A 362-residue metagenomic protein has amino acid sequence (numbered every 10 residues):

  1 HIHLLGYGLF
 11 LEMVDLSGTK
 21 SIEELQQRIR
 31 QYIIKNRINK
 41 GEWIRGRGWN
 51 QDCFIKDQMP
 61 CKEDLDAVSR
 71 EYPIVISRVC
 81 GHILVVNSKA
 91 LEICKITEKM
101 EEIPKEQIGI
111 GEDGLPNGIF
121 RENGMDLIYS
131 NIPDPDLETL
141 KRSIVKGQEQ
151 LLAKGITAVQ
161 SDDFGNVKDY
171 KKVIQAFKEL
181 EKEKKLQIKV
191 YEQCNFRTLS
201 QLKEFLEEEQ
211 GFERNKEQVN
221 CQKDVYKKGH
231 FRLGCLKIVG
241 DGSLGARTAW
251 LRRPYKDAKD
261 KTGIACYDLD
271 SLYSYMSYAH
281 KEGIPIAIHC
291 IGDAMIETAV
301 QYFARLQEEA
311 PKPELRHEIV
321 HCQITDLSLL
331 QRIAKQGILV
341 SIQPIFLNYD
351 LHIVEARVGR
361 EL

Functional and structural regions predicted by a protein language model:
I2-Q210, G234, I238, S243-M295 (+3 more regions): Divalent metal-binding segments
I38, E179-K189, F212-R214, V219-G229 (+3 more regions): Secondary-structure transition/capping motifs at alpha-helix termini and the adjoining loop/turn into the next element
F54, S200-L202, T298, L327-L330 (+1 more regions): Short acidic, gly/pro-rich beta-turn/loop elements at beta-sheet edges and active-site/ligand-binding grooves
D162, C290-I291, C322-Q323, Q343-I345: Active-site-proximal beta-strand/loop segments in catalytic clefts of secreted hydrolases
E297-F303: Functional transmembrane alpha-helices
L315-D326: Aromatic- and carboxylate-enriched substrate-binding clefts and catalytic-loop regions of carbohydrate-active enzymes
I324-L362: Active-site-adjacent C-terminal substructures of enzyme catalytic domains
